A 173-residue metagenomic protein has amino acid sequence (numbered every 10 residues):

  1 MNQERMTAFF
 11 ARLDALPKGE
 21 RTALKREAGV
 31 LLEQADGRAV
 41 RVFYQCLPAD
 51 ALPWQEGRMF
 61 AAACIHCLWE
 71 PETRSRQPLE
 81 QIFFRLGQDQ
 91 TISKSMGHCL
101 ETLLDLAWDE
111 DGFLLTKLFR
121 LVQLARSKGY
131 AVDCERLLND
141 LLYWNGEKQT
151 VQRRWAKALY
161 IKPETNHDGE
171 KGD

Functional and structural regions predicted by a protein language model:
N2-C64, L68-D173: Basic, alpha-helical nucleic-acid-binding regions used in initiation and control of genome expression
